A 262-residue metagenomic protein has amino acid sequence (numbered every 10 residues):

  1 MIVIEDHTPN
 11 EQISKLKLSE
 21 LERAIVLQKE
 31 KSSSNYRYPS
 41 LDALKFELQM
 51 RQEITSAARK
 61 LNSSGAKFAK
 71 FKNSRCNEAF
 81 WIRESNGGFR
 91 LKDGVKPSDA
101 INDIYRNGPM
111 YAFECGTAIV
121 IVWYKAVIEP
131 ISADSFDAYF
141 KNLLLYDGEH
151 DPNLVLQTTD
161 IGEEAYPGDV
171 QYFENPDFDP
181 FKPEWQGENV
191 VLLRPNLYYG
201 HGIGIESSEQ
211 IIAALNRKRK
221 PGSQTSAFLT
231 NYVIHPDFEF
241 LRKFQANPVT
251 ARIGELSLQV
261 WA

Functional and structural regions predicted by a protein language model:
M1-V170, E174-E184, E188, L193-A262: Cysteine-nucleophile amide-bond enzymes
